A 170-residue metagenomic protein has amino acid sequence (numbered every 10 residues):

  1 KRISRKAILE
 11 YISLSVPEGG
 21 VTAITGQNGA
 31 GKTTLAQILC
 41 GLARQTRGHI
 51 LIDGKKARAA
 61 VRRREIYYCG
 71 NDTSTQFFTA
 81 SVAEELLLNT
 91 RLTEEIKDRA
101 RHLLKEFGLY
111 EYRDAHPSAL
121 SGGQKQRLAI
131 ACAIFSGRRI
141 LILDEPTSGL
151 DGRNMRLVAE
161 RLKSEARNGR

Functional and structural regions predicted by a protein language model:
T25-Q27: The feature captures the beta-strand-to-loop junction immediately N-terminal to the Walker
C40: Helix-to-loop junction immediately C-terminal to a conserved catalytic motif
G48-R64: Conserved ABC transporter NBD signature motif
E95-Y112: Conserved ABC ATPase "signature" region
H116-L120, Q124: Conserved ABC ATPase signature
I130: Hydrophobic anchor residue at the start of the ABC signature
L141-E145: Catalytic Walker B motif of ABC-type/P-loop ATPase nucleotide-binding domains
